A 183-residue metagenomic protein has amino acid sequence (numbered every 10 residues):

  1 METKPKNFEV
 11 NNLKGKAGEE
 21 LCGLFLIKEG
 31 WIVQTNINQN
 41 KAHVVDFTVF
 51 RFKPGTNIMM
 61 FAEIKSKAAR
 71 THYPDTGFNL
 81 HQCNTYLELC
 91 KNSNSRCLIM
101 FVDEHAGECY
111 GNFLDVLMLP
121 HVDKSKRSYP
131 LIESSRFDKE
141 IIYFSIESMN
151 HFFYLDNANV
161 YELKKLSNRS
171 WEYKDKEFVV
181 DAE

Functional and structural regions predicted by a protein language model:
M1-Q39: Acidic-basic catalytic patches of nuclease active cores, encompassing PD-(D/E)XK and other metal-cofactor nuclease
E2-L13, N57-M59, I64-L117: Catalytic cores of nucleic-acid endonucleases
E19, H43, N79-Q82: Amphipathic coiled-coil/heptad-repeat helices and related helical stalk/stem segments that mediate oligomerization
C22, L26, F47-R51, T56-R70: Conserved catalytic cores of phosphodiester-cleaving nucleases, focusing on short active-site segments
K28, F50, T56, N94 (+1 more regions): Non-catalytic C-terminal interaction segments of nucleic acid-processing enzymes
Q39, F52-P54, L89-K91: Short, conserved, surface-exposed binding loops centered on an aromatic residue
N40-D46: Beta-rich nucleic-acid/ligand-interaction surfaces
